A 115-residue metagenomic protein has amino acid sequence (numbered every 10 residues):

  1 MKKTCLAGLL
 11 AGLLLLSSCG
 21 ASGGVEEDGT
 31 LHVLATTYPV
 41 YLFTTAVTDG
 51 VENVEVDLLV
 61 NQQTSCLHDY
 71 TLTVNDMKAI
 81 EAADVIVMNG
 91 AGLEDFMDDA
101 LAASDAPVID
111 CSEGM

Functional and structural regions predicted by a protein language model:
K2-S22: Sec-dependent N-terminal signal peptides of Gram-positive bacterial secreted proteins and lipoproteins
S18-M115: Extracytoplasmic metal-acquisition and chelation regions
